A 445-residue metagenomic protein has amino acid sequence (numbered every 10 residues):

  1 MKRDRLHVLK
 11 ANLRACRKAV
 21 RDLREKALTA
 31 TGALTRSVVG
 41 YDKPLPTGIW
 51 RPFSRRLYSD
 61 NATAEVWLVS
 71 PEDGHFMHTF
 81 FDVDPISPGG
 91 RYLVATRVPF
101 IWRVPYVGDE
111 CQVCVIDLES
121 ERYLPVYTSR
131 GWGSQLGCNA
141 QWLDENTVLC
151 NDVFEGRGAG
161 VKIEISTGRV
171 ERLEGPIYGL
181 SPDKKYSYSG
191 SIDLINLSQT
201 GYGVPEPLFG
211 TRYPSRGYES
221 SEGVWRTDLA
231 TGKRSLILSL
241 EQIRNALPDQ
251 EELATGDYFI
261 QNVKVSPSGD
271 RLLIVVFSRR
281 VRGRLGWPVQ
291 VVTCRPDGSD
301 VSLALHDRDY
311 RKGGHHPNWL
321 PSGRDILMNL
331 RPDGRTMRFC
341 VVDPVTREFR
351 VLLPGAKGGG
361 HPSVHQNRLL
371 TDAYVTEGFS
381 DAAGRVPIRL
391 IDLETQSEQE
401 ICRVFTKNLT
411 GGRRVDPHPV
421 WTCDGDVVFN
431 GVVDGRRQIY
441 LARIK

Functional and structural regions predicted by a protein language model:
S37-W67: Blade/loop signatures of beta-propeller domains
V39-K43, T96-E110, V153, S189-S221 (+3 more regions): Short, conserved, GDST-rich strand-edge loop motifs in beta-rich repeat architectures
W67-F76, Y127-G133, G232-G256, L305-K312 (+1 more regions): Surface-exposed loop and turn segments in beta-propeller and other repeat-based domains that flank or scaffold
H75-V83, P99-G158: Blade-loop segments of beta-propeller domains
V83-Y92, W132, L136-E155, Y178-Y186 (+5 more regions): Blade-terminus and WD-like Trp-Asp/Gly-His loop motifs, strongest in beta-propeller folds
S129-G223, L236-T255: Asp-box/WD-like beta-propeller blade repeats and closely related beta-sheet repeat scaffolds
L305, K312-G313, L352-S363, S397-W421: Conserved blade-ending motifs and adjacent loop-strand segments that build the rim/top face of beta-propeller domains
R335-M337, L352-S397: Loop/turn-rich, solvent-exposed surfaces of beta-rich toroidal or solenoidal domains
